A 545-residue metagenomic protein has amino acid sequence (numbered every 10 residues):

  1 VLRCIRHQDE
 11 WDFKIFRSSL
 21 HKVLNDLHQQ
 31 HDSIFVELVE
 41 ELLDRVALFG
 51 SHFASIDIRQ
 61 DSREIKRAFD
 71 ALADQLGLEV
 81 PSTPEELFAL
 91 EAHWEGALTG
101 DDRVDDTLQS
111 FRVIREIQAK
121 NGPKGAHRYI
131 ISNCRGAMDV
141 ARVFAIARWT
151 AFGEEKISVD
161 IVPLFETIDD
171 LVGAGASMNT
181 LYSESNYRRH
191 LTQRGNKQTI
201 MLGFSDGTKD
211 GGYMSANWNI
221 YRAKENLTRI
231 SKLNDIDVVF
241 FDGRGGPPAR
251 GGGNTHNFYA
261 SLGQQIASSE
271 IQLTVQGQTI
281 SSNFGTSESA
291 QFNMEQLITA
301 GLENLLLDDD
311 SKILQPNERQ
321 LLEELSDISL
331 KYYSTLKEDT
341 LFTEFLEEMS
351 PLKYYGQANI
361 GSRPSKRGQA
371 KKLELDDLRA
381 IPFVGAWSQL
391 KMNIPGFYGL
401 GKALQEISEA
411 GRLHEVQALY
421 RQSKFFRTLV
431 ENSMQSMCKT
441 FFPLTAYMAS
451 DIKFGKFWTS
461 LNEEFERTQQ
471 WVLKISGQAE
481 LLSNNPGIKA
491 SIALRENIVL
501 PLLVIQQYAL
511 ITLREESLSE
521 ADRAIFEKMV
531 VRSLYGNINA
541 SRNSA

Functional and structural regions predicted by a protein language model:
V1-V162, E166: Structured, charged N-terminal subsegments at the starts of enzyme catalytic cores and at intra-chain domain/subunit
F13, R17, Q29-V36, V104 (+6 more regions): Generic detection of long, well-ordered alpha-helical segments
L27-Q30, R103-L108, R135-A141, A174-M178 (+3 more regions): Short linear motifs at secondary-structure transitions and domain/linker junctions
V36-V39, V239-G243, F345-E347: Short, glycine/acidic-rich hinge or "gate" loops at secondary-structure transitions that mediate conformational
E41, Q109-E116, M138, R142-W149 (+5 more regions): Alpha-helical scaffolding segments of alpha/beta enzyme cores, especially the outer helices of TIM-barrel or partial
A47, H52, D57-R59, K66 (+8 more regions): Acidic, glycine-enriched catalytic cores built around paired aspartates
M138-A141, L171-G173, A249-G252, S491-V499: Short, solvent-exposed polar/charged micro-motifs at secondary-structure junctions
W149-I328: Catalytic or ion-translocation cores adjacent to nucleophile or general acid/base/metal-coordination motifs in diverse
